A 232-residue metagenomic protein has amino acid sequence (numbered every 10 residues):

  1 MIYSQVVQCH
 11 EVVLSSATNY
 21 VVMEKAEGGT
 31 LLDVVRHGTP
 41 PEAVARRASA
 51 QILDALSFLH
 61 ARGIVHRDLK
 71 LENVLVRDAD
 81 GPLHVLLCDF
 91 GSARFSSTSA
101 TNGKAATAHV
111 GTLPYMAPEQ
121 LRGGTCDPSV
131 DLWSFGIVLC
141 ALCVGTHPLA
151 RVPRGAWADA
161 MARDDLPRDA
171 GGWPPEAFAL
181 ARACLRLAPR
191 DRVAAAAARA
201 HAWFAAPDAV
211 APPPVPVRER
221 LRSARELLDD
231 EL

Functional and structural regions predicted by a protein language model:
Q8-A17: Short beta-strand micro-motifs within the conserved protein kinase catalytic domain, predominantly in the N-lobe
S16-T30, V34: Conserved short submotifs of the Hanks-type protein kinase catalytic core that shape the nucleotide-binding pocket
A48-S49: Activation segment signature within eukaryotic-like protein kinase domains
H60-R77: Catalytic-loop of the protein kinase fold
A105-E119: Conserved activation segment of eukaryotic-like protein kinases, specifically the C-terminal portion of the activation
L187-A211: Terminal C-lobe "cap" of eukaryotic-type protein kinase domains
